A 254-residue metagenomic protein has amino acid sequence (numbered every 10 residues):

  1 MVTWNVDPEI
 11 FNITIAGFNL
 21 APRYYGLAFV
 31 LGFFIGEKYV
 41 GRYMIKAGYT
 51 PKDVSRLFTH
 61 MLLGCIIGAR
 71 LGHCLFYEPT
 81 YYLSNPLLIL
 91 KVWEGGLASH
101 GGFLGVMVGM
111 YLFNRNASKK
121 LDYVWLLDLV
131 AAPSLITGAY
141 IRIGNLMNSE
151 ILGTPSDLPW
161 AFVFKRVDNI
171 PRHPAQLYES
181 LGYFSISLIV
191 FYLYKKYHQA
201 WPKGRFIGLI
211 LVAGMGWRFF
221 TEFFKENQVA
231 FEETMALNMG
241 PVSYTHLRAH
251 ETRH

Functional and structural regions predicted by a protein language model:
M1-G17: Short, strongly hydrophobic alpha-helical membrane anchors
L20-F34, K91-G109, I170-I186, M239-Y244: Membrane-interface loop-to-helix entry segments
G36-I45, Y111-S118, V190-H198: Structural signal for the C-terminal ends of transmembrane alpha-helices and the immediately following loop
S55-M61, K119-Y140, K195, Q199-G216: Interfacial segments of alpha-helical transmembrane regions
G64-C65, H73-A117, L121-L129, P133: Short loop/hinge segments at the start of secondary-structure elements
R70-Y77, T137-L158: Transmembrane alpha-helix/helix-exit interface in multi-pass inner-membrane proteins
W217-Q228: Transmembrane alpha-helical segments of integral membrane proteins
T245-H254: Conserved small/polar residues in nucleotide/adenosyl-binding loops
